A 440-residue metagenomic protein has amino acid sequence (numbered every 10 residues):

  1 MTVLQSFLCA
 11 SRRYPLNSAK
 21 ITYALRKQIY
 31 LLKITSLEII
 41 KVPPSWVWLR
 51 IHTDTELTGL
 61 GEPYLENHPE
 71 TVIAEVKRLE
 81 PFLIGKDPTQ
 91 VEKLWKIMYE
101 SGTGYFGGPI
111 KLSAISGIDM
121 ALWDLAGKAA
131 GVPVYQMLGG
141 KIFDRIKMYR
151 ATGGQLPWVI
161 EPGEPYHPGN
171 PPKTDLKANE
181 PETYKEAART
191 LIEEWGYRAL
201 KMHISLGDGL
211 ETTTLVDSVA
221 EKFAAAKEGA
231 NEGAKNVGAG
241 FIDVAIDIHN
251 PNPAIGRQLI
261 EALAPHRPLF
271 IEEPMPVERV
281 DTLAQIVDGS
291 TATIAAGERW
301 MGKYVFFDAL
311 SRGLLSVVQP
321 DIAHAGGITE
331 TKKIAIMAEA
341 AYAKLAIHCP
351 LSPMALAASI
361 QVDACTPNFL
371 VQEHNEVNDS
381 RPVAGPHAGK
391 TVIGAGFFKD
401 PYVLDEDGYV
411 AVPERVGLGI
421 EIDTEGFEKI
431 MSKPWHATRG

Functional and structural regions predicted by a protein language model:
Q28-L60, Y64, T71, A395-F397 (+1 more regions): Structured beta-strand/loop patches that form or line metal/cofactor-binding pockets in enzymes
I34, E56, L79, I118 (+7 more regions): Conserved, mostly hydrophobic/aromatic
D54-A130: Metal- or metallocofactor-binding catalytic centers and their adjacent structured scaffolds across diverse enzyme
L79, K93, E261, R267 (+1 more regions): Shared catalytic-loop signature of beta/alpha-barrel
D119-E161: Glycine-rich, aromatic-flanked loop segments that form ligand/cofactor-binding clefts across common enzyme folds
R145-Q285, S290: Metal-dependent enolase-superfamily TIM-barrel catalytic cores that perform enediolate-based chemistry
H387-G440: C-terminal extensions of enzymes
